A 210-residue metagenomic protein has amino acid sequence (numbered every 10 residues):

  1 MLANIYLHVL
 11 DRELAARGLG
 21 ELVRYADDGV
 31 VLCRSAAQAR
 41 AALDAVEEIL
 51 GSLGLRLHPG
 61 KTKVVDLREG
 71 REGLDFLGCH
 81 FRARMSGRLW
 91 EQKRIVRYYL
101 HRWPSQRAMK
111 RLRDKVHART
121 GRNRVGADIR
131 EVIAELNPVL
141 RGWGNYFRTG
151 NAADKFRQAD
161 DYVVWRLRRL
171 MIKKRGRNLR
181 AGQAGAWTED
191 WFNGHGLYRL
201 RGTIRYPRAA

Functional and structural regions predicted by a protein language model:
M1-A210: Non-catalytic terminal/accessory segments
